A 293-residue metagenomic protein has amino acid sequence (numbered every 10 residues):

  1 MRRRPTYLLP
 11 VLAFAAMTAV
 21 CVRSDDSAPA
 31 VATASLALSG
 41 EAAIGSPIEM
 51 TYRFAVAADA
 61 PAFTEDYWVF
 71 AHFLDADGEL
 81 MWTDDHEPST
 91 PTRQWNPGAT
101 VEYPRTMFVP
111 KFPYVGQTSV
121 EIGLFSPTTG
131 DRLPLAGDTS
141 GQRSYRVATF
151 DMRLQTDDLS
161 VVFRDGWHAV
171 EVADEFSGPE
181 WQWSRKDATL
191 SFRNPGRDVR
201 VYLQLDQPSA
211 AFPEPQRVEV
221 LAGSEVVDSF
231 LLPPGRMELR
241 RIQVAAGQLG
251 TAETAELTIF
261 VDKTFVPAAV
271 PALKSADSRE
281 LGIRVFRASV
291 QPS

Functional and structural regions predicted by a protein language model:
M1-L9: Bacterial N-terminal signal peptides that target proteins for export
L9-T18: Bacterial N-terminal signal peptides
C21-S293: C-terminal luminal/periplasmic domains and tails of membrane-associated envelope-modifying transferases
